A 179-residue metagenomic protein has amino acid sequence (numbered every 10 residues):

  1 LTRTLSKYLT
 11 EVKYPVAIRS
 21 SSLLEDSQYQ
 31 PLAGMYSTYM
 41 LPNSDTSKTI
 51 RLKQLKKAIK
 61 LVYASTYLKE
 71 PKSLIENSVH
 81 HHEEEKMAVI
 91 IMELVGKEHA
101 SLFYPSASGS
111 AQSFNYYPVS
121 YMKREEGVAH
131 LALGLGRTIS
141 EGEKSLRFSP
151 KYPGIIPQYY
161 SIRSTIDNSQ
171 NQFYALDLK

Functional and structural regions predicted by a protein language model:
T2-K179: Conserved mixed alpha/beta core segments that line enzyme active sites in large multi-domain catalysts
